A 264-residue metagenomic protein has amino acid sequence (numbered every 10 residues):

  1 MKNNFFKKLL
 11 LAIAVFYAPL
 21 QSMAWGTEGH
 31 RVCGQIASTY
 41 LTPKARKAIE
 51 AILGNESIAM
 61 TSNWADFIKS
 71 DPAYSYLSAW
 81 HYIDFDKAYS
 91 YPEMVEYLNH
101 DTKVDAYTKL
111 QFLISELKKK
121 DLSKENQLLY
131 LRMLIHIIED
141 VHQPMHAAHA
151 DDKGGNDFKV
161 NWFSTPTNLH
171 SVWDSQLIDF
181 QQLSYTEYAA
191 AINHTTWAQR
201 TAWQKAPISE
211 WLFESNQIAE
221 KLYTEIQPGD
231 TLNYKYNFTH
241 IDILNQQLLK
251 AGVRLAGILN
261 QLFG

Functional and structural regions predicted by a protein language model:
M1-E28, G264: Bacterial Sec-dependent N-terminal signal peptides
M23-I137, P144, H149-G264: N-terminal, motif-rich segments that launch catalysis or mediate targeting to/interaction with membranes, typified by
